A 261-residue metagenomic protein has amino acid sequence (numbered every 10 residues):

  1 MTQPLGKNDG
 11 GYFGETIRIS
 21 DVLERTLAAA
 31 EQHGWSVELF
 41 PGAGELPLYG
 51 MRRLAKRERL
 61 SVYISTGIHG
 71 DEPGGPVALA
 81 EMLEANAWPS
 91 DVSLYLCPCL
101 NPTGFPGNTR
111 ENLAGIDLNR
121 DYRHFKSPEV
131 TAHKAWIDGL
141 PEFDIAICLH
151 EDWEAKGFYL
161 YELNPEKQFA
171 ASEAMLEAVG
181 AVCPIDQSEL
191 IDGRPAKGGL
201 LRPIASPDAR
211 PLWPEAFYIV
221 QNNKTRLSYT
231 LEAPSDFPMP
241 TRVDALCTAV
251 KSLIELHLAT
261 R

Functional and structural regions predicted by a protein language model:
M1-R261: Structured catalytic-domain cores with a bias toward divalent-metal coordination
